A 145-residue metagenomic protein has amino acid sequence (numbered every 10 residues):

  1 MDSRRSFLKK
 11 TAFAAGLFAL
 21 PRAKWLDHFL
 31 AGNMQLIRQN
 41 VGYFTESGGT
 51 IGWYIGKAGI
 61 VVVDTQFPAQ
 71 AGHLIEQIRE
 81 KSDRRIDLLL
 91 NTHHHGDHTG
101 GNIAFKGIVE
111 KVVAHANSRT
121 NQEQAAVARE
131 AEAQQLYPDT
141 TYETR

Functional and structural regions predicted by a protein language model:
M1-F18: N-terminal secretory signal peptides and thylakoid transit peptides that target proteins across membranes
T11, T45-S47, A116, E143: Residues at the C-termini of beta-strands that transition into short coil/loop
L17, F44, F105-K106: Alpha-helix C-terminal capping segments
F18-A31: Bacterial Sec-dependent signal peptides at the C-terminal "C-region" and cleavage site
L26-H28, T45-S47, A133-Q134, D139-T141: Short solvent-exposed loop/turn micro-motifs enriched in small/polar/acidic residues
G32-N33, T50-G52, P138-T140, T144-R145: Residue-level detector of beta-strand structural context in well-folded domains
Q35-Q77: Conserved beta-strand hairpin/beta-sheet module of binuclear metal-dependent hydrolase folds, prominently
R79-R145: Active-site HxH/HxHxD metal-binding segment of metal-dependent hydrolases
